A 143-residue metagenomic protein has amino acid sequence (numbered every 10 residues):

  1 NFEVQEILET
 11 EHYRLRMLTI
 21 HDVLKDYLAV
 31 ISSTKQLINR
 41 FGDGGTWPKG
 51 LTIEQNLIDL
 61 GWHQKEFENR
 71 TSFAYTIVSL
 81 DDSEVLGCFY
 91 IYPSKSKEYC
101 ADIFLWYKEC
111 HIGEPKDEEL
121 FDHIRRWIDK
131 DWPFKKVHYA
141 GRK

Functional and structural regions predicted by a protein language model:
N1-H111, H123, W127-K143: GNAT-family acyltransferases
P115-H123: Conserved acetyl-CoA pyrophosphate-binding loop and the N-cap/start of the following alpha-helix in GNAT-like
